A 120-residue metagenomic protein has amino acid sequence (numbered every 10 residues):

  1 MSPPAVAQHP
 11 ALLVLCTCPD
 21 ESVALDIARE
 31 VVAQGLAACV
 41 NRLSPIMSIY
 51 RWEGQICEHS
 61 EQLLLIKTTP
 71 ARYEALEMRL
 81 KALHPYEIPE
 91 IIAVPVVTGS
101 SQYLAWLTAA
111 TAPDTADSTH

Functional and structural regions predicted by a protein language model:
M1-H120: Positively charged, small/polar-rich N-terminal and surface patches that mediate targeting and assembly and bind
